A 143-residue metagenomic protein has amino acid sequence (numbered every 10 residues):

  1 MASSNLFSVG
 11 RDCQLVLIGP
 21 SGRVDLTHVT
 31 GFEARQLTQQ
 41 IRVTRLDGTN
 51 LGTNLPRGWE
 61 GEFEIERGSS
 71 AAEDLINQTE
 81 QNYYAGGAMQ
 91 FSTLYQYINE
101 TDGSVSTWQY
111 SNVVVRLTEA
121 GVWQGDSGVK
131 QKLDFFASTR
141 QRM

Functional and structural regions predicted by a protein language model:
A2-L75, V105-K132, R142: Solvent-exposed edge beta-strands and adjacent loop segments that serve as assembly or binding interfaces
N77-W108: Short, acidic/charged, Gly/Pro-enriched secondary-structure junctions
F135-T139: Short, structured patches in soluble enzyme cores that scaffold and shape functional sites
